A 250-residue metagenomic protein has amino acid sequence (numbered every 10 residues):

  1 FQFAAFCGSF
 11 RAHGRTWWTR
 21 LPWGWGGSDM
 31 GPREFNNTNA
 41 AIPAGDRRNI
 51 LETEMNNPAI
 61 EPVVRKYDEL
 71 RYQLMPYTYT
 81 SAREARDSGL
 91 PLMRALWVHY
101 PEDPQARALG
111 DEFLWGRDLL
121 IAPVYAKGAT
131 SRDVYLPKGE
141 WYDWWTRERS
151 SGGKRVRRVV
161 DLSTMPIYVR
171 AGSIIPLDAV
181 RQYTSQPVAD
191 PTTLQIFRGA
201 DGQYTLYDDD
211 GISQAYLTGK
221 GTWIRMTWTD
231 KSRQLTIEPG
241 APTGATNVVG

Functional and structural regions predicted by a protein language model:
F1-R170: Catalytic-domain carbohydrate-binding cleft regions of carbohydrate-active enzymes
T164-G250: Accessory, solvent-exposed terminal regions and/or long lumenal/extracellular loops of proteins
